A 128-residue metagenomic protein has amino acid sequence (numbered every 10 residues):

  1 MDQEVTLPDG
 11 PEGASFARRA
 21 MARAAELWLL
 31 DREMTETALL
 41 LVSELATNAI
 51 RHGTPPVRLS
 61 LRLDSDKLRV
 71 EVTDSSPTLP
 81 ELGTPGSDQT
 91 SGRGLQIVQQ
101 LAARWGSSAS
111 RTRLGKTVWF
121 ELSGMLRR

Functional and structural regions predicted by a protein language model:
M1-E4, I50-R128: Conserved beta-strand-loop-beta-strand hairpin that lines the nucleotide-binding pocket of ATP/GTP-utilizing enzymes
E4-R18: STAS-typified acidic loop motif
R19-S43: Conserved short strand/loop->alpha-helix "switch" segment adjacent to the catalytic nucleotide/phosphoryl-transfer site
L27, N48-A49: Histidine kinase transmitter module recognition
L40-V42, A46, E71-T73: Amphipathic, hydrophobic secondary-structure cores in small proteins
